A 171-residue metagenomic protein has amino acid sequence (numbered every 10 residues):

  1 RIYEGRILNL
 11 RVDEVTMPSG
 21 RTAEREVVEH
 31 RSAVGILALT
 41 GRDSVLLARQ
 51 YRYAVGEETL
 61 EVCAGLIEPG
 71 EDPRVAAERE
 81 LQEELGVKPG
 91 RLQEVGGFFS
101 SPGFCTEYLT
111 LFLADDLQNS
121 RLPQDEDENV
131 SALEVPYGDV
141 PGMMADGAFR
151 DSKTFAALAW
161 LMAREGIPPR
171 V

Functional and structural regions predicted by a protein language model:
R1, G96-S101: Short, solvent-exposed loop/turn elements at beta->coil junctions and helix N-caps that rim active or binding pockets
R1-G35, G41: Acidic, metal-coordinating catalytic segment for phosphate/diphosphate chemistry, firing primarily on the Nudix
V12-E14, A38, L113-D115, E134 (+1 more regions): Short, well-ordered beta-strand micro-motif
E14-T16, S101-S120: Active-site-adjacent beta-strand/loop module that shapes the phosphate/pyrophosphate-binding cleft
R21, E58, E94, P102-C105 (+2 more regions): Nudix hydrolase/Nudix homology domain
V28, V34-R79, G96, E126: Conserved Nudix-box catalytic region and its N-terminal flanking loop in Nudix hydrolases and closely related
K88-V95: A short coil-to-beta-strand element that immediately follows conserved catalytic motifs
